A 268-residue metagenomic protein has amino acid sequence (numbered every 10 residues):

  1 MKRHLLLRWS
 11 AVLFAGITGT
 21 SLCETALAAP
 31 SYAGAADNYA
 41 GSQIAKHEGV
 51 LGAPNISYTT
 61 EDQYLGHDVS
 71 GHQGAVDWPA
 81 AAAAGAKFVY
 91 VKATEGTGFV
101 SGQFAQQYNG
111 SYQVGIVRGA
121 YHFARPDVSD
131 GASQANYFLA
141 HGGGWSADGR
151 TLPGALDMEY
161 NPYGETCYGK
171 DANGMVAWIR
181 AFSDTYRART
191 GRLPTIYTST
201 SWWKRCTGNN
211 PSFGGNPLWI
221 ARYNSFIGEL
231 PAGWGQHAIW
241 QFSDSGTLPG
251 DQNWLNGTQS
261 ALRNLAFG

Functional and structural regions predicted by a protein language model:
M1-A28: Secretory targeting and sorting signals
A29-Q73, P79, P211-G268: Functionally critical loop-and-helix segments that line ligand-binding/catalytic clefts of soluble enzyme domains
A53-R189: Substrate-binding cleft of extracellular glycoside hydrolase catalytic domains
R118, L193-P194, L218: Hydrophobic anchor at the start of a short beta-strand that flanks the dinucleotide cofactor-binding loop
F123, E159, S199-S201, Y223: Histidine- and/or cysteine-centered catalytic micro-motif in compact active-site loops
D130-Q134, K204-S212: Glycine-rich, charge-decorated loop segments at or immediately adjacent to ligand/cofactor-binding or catalytic sites
P162-E165, W202-C206: Short, solvent-exposed loop/turn segments at secondary-structure junctions
G191-K204: Aromatic-lined carbohydrate-recognition surfaces of secreted/lumenal glycan-active proteins
